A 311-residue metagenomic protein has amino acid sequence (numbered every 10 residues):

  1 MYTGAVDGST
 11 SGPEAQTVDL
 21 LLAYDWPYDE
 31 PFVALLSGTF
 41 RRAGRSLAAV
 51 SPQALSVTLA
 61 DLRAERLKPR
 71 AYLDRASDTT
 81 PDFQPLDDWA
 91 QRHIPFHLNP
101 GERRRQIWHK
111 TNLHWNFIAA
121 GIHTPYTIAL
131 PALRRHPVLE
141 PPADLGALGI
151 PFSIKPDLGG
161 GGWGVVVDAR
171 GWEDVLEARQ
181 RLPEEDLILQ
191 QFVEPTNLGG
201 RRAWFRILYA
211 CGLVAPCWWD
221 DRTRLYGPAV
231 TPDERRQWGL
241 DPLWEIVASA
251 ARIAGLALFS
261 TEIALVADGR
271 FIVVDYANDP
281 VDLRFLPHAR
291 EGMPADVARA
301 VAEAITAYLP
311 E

Functional and structural regions predicted by a protein language model:
A15-L21: Extreme N-terminal starter segment of soluble prokaryotic enzymes
D25-V138, P142: Conserved N-proximal alpha/beta basic substrate-recognition cap immediately N-terminal to, or forming the N-lobe
F117-I118, P142-W163, E184-G199: ATP-grasp fold ATP-binding core
F152, A215, F259, I272-D275: Protein kinase-like catalytic core scaffold
V166-A254: Phosphate-binding site of ATP-dependent enzymes
L256-D268: A short glycine-rich, hydrophobically flanked beta-strand micro-motif that places a catalytic Asp/Glu for divalent metal
L265-E311: C-terminal active-site "lid" helix and adjoining low-complexity regulatory extension at the edge of ATP-using catalytic
